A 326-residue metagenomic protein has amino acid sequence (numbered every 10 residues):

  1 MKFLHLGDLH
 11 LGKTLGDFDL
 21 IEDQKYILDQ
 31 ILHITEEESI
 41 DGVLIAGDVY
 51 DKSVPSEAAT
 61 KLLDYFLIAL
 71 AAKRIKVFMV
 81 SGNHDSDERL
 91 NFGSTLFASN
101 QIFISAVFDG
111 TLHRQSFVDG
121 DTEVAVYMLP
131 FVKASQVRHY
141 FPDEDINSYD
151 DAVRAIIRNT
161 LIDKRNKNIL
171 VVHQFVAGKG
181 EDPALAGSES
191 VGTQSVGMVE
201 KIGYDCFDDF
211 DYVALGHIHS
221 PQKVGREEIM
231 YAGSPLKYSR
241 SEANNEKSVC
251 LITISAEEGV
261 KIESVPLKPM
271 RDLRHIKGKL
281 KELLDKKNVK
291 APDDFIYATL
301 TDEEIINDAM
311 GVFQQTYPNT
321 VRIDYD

Functional and structural regions predicted by a protein language model:
M1-I68, A72: N-terminal active-site segment of His-dependent metallophosphoesterases
L6-G7, V43-D48, K76-N83, F103-F108 (+3 more regions): Active-site neighborhood of phospho(di)ester-bond hydrolases with catalytic His/Asp-centered motifs
T14-G16, G47-L67, S81-Q101, A106 (+2 more regions): Metal-dependent catalytic neighborhoods of phosphoester/phosphodiester hydrolases
E37, G42, I254-D326: Accessory, non-catalytic peripheral segments of nucleic-acid enzymes
I40-A58, K76-E88, F175-M198: Active-site neighborhood of divalent metal-dependent phosphoester/pyrophosphate hydrolases
F92-S195, P235: Conserved catalytic scaffold of divalent metal-dependent phosphoesterases
L112-V124, L129, I229-P292: Binuclear metal-dependent phosphoesterase catalytic core
D182-V260: Conserved beta-sheet core of the metallophosphoesterase superfamily
